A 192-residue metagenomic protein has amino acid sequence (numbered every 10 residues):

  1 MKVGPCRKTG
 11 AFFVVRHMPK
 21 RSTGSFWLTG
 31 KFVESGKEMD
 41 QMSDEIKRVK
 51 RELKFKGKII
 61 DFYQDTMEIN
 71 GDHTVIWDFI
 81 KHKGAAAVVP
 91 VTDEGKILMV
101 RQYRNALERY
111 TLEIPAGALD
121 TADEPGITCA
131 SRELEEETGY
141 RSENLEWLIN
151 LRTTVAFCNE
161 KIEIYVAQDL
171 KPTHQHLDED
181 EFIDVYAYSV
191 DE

Functional and structural regions predicted by a protein language model:
M1-F26, E38: Positively charged N-terminal leader segments that act as targeting/secretion signals
D40-K56: Extreme N-terminal tail/first-helix region
S43, W77-I80, A87-R132, T173: Conserved Nudix-box catalytic region and its N-terminal flanking loop in Nudix hydrolases and closely related
R51-A87, D93: Acidic, metal-coordinating catalytic segment for phosphate/diphosphate chemistry, firing primarily on the Nudix
R51-L53, N150-T154: Short, solvent-exposed loop/turn elements at beta->coil junctions and helix N-caps that rim active or binding pockets
Y63-G71, T154-T173: Active-site-adjacent beta-strand/loop module that shapes the phosphate/pyrophosphate-binding cleft
H82-A85, L177-E192: NUDIX/MutT-family hydrolases
M99, I114-W147, Y165, E179-D180 (+1 more regions): The catalytic Nudix box helix
